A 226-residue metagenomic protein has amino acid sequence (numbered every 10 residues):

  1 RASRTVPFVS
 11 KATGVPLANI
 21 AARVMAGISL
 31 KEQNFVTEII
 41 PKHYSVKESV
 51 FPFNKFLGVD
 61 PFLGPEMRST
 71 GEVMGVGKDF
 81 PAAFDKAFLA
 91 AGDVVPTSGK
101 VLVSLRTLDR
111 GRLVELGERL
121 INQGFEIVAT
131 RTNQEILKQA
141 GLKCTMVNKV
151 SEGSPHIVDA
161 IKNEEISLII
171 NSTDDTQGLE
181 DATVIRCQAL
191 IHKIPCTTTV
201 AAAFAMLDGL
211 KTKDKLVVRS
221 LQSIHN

Functional and structural regions predicted by a protein language model:
R1-T97: ATP-dependent carboxylate activation and anion-phosphoryl transfer catalytic cores that bind Mg-ATP to form
L89-V101, R119-N122, A160-I166: Glycine-rich phosphate/diphosphate-binding loops that line cofactor/substrate pockets in enzymes
R112, E118, T132-E135: Phosphate-binding active sites in nucleotide-utilizing proteins
G124-I136: Short internal beta-strands
N148-K149, I157-N226: Peripheral docking tails and interdomain loops at the edges of cofactor- or intermediate-handling domains
